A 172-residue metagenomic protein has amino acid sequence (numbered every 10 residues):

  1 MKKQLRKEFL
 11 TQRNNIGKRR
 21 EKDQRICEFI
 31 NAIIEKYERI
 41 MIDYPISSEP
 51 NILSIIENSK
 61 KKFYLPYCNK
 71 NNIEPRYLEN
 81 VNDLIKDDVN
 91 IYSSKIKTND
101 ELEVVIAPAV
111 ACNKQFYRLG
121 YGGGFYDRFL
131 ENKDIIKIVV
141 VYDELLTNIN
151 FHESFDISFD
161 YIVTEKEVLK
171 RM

Functional and structural regions predicted by a protein language model:
M1-I96, D100: N-terminal active-site beta-alpha-beta segment that forms phosphate/nucleotide-binding and substrate-recognition loops
K2-Q4, N14-N15, D100-V105, K114-Y117 (+1 more regions): Surface-exposed, charge/polar-rich loops and edge strands
F9, I42, F63, I106 (+2 more regions): A residue-level signal for conserved active-site and pocket-lining positions in enzyme catalytic cores
E28, I40, F63, E79 (+3 more regions): Short, flexible coil/linker segments at or flanking structured domains
P50, N82, S93-K95, G123 (+4 more regions): Solvent-exposed, flexible loop/coil residues
E57, G120-Y126: Charged helix-capping and loop-helix junction motifs
N71-Y77, Y117-L119, V168: Short, well-ordered strand-loop elements centered on a beta-strand within folded domains, enriched for acidic residues
